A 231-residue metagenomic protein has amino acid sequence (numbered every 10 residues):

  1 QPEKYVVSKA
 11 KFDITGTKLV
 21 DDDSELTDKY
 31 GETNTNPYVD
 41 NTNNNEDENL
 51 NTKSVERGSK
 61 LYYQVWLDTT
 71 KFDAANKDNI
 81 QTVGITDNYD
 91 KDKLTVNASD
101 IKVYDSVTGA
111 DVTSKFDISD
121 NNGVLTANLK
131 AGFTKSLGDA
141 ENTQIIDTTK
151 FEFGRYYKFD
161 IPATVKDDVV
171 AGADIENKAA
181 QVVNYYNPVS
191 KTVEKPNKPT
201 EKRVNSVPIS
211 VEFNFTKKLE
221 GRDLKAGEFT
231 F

Functional and structural regions predicted by a protein language model:
Q1-F231: Solvent-exposed loop/turn and edge beta-strand elements of beta-rich ligand-binding domains
